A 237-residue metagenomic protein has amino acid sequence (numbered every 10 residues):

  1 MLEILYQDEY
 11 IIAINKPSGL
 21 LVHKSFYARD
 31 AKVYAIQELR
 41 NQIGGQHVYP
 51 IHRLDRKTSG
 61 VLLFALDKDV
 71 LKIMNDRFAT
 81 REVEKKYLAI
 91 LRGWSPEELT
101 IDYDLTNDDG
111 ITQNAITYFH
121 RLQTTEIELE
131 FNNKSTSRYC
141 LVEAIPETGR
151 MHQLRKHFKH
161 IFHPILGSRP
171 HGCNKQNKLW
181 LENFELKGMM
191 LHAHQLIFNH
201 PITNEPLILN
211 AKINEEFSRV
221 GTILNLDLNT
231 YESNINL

Functional and structural regions predicted by a protein language model:
M1-L141, I145, K212-L237: RNA pseudouridine synthases
Q7, N199-H200: Active-site beta-strand termini and strand-to-loop segments that position acidic
A35, S135-L196, L207: Pseudouridine synthase
L105, Q195-F198: Short polybasic amphipathic segments
